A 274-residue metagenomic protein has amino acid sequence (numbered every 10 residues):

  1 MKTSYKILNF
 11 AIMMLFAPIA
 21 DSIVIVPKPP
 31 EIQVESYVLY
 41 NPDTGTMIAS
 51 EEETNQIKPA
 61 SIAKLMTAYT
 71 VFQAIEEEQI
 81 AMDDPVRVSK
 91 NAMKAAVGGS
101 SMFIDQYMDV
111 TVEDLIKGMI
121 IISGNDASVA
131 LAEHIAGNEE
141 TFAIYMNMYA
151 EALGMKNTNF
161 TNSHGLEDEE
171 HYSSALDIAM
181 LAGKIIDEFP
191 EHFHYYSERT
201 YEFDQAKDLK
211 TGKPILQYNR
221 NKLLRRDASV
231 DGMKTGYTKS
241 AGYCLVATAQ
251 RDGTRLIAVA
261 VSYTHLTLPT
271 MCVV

Functional and structural regions predicted by a protein language model:
M1-I12, P18-E35: N-terminal secretory targeting signals
I12-M13, T270: Residue-level detector of intrinsically disordered terminal segments
S22-L176, G183-D187: Active-site-adjacent loops and short helices of periplasmic peptidoglycan-processing enzymes
M155-N159, E167-L266: Domain-terminus/edge residues, biased toward the C-terminal soluble/receptor-binding domains of extracytoplasmic
H265-V274: Single conserved hydrophobic/aromatic residue that forms the stacking wall/gate of nucleotide- or nucleobase-binding
